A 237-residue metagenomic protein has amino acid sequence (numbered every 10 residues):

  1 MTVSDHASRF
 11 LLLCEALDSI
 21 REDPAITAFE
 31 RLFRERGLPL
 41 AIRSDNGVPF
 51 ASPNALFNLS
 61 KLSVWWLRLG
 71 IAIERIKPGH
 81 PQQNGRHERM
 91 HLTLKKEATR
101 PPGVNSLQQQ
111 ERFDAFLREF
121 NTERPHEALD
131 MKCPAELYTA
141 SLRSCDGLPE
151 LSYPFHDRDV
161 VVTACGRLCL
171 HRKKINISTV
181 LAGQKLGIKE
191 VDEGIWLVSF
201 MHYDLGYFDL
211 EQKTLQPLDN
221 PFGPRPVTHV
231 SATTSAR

Functional and structural regions predicted by a protein language model:
T2, H6-E119: RNase H-like DDE/DDD metal-dependent nuclease/strand-transfer catalytic core used by mobile genetic elements
N121-R237: C-terminal, beta-rich DNA-binding module of retroviral/retroelements integrases
